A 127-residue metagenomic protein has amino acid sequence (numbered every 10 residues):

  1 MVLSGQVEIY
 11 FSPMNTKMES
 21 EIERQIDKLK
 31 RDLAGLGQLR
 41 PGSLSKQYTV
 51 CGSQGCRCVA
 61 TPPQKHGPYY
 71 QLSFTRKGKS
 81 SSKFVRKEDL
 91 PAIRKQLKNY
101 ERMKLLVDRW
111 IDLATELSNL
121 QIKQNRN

Functional and structural regions predicted by a protein language model:
M1-N127: A positively charged, amphipathic N-terminal helix/segment that binds anionic biomolecules
